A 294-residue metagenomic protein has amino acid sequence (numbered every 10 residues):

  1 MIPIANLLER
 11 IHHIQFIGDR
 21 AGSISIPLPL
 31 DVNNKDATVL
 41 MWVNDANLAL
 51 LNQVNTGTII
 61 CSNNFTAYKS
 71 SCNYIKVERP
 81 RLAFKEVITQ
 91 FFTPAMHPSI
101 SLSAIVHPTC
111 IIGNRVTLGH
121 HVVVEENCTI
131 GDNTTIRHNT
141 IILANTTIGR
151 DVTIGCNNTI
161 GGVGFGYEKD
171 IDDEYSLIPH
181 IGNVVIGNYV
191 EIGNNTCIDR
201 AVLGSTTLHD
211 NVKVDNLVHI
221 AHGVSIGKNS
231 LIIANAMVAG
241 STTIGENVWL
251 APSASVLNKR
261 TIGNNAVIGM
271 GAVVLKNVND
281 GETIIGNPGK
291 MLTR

Functional and structural regions predicted by a protein language model:
M1-S103, D151, N157-N158, G162-L177 (+3 more regions): Terminal amphipathic alpha-helical/low-complexity segments used for targeting or macromolecular assembly
W42, S99-L292: Structural signal for interior beta-strand "rungs" in well-ordered beta-sheet cores of soluble enzyme domains
